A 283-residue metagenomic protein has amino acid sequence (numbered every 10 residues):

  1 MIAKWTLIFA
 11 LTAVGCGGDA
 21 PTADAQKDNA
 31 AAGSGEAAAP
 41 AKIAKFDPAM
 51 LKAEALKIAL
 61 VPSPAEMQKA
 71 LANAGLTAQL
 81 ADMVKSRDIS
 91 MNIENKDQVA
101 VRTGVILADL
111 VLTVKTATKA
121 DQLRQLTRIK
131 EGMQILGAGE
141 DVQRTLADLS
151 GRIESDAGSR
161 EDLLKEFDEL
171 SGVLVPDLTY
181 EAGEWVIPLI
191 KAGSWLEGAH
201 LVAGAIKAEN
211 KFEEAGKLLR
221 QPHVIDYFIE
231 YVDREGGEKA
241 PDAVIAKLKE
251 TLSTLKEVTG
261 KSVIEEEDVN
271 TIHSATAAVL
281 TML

Functional and structural regions predicted by a protein language model:
M1-V14: Sec-dependent bacterial lipoprotein signal peptides
C16-A20: Bacterial signal peptide processing site
A32-L149: N-terminal Sec/ER secretory leader and immediately downstream segment of secreted/extracellular precursors
M91, N95-R102, L110-V114, T118-D121 (+6 more regions): Non-transmembrane, amphipathic alpha-helical segments
L110, V114-A117, L136, E140 (+4 more regions): Secondary-structure edge/capping motif, primarily at the C-terminal ends of alpha-helices and the immediately following
L123-R128, A147-D148, L189, A215-L219 (+2 more regions): Short, charged, amphipathic alpha-helical segments
E154-E238: Extended amphipathic alpha-helical interaction segments
I229-L283: A cross-kingdom marker for long, charged
